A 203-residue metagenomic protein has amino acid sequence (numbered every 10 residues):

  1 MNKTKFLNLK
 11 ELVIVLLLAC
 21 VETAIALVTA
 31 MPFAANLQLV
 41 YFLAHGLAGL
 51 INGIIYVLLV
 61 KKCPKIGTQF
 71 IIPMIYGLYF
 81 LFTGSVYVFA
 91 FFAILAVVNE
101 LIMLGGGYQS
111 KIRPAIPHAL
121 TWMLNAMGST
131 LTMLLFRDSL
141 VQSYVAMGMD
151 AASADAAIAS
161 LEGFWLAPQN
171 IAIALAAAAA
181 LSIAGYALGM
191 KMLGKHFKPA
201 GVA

Functional and structural regions predicted by a protein language model:
M1-T4, M190-A203: Short, charged juxtamembrane terminal tails flanking transmembrane helices
N2-I71: Hydrophobic transmembrane alpha-helices
L12-L17, G46-L47, Q69-M74, F89-A90 (+3 more regions): Hydrophobic alpha-helical transmembrane segments
L18-T29, A48, N52, Y56 (+5 more regions): Alpha-helical transmembrane segments of multipass membrane proteins
A30, A34, I75-M103: Interfacial aromatic-anchored transmembrane helix boundaries in multi-pass membrane proteins
F33-Y41, M103-I112, G194-G201: Membrane interface segments of multi-pass transport proteins and intramembrane proteases
F92-T130, Y186: Short helix-perturbing small/polar motifs within transmembrane alpha-helices
H118-G194: Membrane-embedded alpha-helical hairpins and interfacial helices in multi-pass inner-membrane proteins
